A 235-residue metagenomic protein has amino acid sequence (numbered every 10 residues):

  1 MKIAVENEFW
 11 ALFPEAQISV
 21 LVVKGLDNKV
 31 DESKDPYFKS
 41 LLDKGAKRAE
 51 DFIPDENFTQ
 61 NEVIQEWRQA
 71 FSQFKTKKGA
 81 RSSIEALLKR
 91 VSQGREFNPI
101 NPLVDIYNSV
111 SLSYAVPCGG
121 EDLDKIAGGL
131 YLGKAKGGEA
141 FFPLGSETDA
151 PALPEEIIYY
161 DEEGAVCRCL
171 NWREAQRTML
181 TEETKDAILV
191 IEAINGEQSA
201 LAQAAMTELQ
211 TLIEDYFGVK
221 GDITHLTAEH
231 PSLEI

Functional and structural regions predicted by a protein language model:
M1-I235: Charge-biased, low-complexity intrinsically disordered regions
